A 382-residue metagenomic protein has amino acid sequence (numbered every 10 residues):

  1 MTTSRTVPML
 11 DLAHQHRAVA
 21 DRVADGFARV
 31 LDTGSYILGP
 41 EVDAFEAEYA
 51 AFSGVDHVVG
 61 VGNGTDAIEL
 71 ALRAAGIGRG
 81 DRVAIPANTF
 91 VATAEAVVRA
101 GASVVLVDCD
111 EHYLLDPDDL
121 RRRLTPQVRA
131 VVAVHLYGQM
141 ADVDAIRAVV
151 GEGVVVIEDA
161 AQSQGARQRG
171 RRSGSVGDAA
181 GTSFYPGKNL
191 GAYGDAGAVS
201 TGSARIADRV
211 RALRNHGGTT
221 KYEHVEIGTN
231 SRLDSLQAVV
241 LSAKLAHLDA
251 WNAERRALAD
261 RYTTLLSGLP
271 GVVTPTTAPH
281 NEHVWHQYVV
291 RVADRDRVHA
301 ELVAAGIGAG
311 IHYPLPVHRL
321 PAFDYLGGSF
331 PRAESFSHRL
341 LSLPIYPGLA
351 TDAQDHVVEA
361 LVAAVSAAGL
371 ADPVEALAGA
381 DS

Functional and structural regions predicted by a protein language model:
M1-S35, P40, A305, P344: N-terminal "arm"/small-domain region of PLP-dependent enzymes with the aminotransferase-like
T2, A13, P40-A47, F52-V58 (+6 more regions): PLP-dependent aminotransferase class I/II
V7, R82, V154-V155: Hydrophobic "anchor" residues on beta-strands that sit immediately upstream of conserved functional sites
T33-R82, E95-A100, L106, R171: Phosphate-binding glycine-rich loop
E69-L124, A130-V132: Conserved PLP-anchoring active-site segment centered on the Schiff-base-forming lysine
D81, A87-T89, D108, A160 (+3 more regions): Nucleotide-sugar donor-binding loop of glycosyltransferases
S103, V155, G308: Residue-level detector of anion-binding/catalytic polar loops
E111-A192, A198-S200, S342: Active-site phosphate-binding strand-loop segment of PLP-dependent enzymes
